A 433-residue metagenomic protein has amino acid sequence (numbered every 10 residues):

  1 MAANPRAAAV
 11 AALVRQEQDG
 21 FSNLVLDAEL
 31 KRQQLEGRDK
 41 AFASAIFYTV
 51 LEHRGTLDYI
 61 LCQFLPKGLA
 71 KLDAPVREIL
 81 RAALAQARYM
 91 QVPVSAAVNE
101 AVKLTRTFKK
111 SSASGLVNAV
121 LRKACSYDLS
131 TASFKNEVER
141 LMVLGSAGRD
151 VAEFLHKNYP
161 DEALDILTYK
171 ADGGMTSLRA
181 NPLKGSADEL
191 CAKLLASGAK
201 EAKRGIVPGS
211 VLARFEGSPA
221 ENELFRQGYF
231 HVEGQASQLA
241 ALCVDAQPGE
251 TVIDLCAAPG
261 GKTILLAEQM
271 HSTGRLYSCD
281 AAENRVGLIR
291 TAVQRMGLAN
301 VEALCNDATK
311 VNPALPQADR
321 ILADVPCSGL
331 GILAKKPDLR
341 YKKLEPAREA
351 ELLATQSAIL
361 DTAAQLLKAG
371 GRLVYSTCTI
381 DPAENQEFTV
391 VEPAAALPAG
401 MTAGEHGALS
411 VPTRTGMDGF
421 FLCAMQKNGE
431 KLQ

Functional and structural regions predicted by a protein language model:
M1-Q433: S-adenosylmethionine
